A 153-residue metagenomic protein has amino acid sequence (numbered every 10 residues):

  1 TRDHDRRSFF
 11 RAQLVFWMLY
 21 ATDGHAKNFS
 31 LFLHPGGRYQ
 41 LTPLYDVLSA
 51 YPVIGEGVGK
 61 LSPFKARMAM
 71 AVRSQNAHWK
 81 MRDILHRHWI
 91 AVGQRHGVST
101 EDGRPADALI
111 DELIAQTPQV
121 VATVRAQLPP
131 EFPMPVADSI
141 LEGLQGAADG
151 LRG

Functional and structural regions predicted by a protein language model:
T1-A26, S30-G153: Anionic ligand-binding catalytic core segments
